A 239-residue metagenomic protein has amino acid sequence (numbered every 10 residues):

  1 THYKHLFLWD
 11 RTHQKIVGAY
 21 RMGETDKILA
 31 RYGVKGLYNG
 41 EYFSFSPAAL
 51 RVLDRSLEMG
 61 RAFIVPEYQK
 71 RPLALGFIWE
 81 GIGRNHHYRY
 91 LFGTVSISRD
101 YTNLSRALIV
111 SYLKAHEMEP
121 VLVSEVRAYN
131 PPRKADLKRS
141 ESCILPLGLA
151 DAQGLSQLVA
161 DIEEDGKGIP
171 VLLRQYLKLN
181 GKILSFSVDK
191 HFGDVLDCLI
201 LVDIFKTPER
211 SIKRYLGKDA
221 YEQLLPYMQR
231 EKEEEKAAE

Functional and structural regions predicted by a protein language model:
T1-H2: An N-terminal domain-cap segment
F7, Q14-E24, E58: Conserved beta-strand in the GNAT
F7-W9, R21, L199-D203: Short, well-ordered beta-strand micro-motif
T12-H13, N180: Residue-level recognition of short loop/turn positions
K15, K70, P208-I212: Short, conserved charged micro-motifs
K27-K182, S187-V195, K206-T207: Acyl-donor binding region in acyl/amide transferases
F192-I212, L216, A220-Y221: C-terminal, active-site-flanking charged/polar segments
D219-E239: Short, cationic low-complexity segments
